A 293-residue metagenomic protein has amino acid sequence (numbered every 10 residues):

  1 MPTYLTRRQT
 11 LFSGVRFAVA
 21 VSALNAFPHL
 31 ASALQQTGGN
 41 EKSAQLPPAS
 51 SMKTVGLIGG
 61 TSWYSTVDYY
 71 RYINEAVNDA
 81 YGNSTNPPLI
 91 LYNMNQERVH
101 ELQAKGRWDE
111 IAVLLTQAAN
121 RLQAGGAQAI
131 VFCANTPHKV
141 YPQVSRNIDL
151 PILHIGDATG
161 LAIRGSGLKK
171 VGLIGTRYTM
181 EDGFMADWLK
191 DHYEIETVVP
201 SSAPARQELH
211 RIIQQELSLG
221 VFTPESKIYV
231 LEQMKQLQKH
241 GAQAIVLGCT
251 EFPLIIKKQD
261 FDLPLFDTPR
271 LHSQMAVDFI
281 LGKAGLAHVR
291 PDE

Functional and structural regions predicted by a protein language model:
P2-V19, N25: N-terminal secretory signal peptides and thylakoid transit peptides that target proteins across membranes
Y4, N25-A49: C-terminal segment of N-terminal export signals and the immediately downstream linker at the start of the mature
T10, L34-Q35, M52, G56: Compositionally biased, low-complexity repeat tracts
V19-A20, E75: Residue-level marker of structural boundaries
N40-E293: Non-catalytic structural scaffold of enzyme domains
